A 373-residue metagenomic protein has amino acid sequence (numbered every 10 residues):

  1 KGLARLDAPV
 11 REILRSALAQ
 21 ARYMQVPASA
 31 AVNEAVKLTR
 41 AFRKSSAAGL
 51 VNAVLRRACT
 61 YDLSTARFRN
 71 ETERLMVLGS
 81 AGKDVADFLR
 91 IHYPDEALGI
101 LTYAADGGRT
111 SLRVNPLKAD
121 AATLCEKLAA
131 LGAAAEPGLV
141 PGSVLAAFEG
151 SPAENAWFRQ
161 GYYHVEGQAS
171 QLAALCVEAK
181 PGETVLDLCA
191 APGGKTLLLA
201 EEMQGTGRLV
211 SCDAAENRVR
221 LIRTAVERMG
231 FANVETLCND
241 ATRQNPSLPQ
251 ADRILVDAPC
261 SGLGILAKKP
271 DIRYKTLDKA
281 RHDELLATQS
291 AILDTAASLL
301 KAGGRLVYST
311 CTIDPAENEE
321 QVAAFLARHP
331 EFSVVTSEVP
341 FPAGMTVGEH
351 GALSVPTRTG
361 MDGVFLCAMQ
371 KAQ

Functional and structural regions predicted by a protein language model:
K1-Q373: S-adenosylmethionine
